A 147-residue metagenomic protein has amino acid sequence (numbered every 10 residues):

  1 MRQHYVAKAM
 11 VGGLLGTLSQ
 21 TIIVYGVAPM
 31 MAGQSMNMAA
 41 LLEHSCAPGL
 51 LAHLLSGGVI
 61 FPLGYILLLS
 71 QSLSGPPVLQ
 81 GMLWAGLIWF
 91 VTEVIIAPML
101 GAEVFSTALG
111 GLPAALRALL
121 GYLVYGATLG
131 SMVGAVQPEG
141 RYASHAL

Functional and structural regions predicted by a protein language model:
M1-L147: Juxtamembrane/disordered regions of integral membrane proteins
